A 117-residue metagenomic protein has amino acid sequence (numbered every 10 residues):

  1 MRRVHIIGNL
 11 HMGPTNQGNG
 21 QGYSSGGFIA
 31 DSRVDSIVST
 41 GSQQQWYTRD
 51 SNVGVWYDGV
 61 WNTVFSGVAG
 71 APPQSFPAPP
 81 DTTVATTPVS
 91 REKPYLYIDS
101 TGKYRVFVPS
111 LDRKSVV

Functional and structural regions predicted by a protein language model:
M1-V117: Sequence-level preference for short, compositionally simple segments enriched in small aliphatic or small polar residues
